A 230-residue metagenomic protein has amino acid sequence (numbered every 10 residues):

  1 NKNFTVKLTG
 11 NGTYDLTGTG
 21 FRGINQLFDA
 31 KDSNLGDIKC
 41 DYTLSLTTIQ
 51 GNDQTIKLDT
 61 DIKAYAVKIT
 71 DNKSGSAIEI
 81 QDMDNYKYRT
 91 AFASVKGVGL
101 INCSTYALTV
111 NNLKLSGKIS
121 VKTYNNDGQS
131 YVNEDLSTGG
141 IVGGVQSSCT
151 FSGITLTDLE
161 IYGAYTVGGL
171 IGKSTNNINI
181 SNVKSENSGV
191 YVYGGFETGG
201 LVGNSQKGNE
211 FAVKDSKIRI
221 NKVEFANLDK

Functional and structural regions predicted by a protein language model:
N1-K230: Surface-exposed repetitive/solenoidal architectures
